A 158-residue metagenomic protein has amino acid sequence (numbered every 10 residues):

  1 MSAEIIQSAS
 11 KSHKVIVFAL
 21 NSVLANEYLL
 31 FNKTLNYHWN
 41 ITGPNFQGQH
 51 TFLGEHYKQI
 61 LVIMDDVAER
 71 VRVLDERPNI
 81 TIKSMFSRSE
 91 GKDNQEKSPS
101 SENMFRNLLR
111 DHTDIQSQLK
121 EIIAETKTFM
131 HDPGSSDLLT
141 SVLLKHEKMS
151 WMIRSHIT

Functional and structural regions predicted by a protein language model:
S2-V23, K97, S101: Disorder-to-helix initiation segments
S8-V15, L30-E55, Q118-G134: Helix-loop segments that flank and shape redox-cofactor active sites
I16-N26, L30, H56, M104 (+2 more regions): Amphipathic alpha-helix face/heptad-repeat signature
V23-W39, V67-R70, I115-A124, M149-I153: Long, well-ordered alpha-helical segments
L35, R72, N79, A124-K127 (+1 more regions): Alpha-helical coiled-coil oligomerization motifs
N45-S84: Conserved alpha-helical segments that form or flank metal/cofactor-binding pockets of metalloenzymes
V62, S136-T158: Short, contiguous alpha-helical
D65, E69, K83-S141: Acidic/histidine-rich alpha-helical segments that form the ligand environment of transition-metal centers
